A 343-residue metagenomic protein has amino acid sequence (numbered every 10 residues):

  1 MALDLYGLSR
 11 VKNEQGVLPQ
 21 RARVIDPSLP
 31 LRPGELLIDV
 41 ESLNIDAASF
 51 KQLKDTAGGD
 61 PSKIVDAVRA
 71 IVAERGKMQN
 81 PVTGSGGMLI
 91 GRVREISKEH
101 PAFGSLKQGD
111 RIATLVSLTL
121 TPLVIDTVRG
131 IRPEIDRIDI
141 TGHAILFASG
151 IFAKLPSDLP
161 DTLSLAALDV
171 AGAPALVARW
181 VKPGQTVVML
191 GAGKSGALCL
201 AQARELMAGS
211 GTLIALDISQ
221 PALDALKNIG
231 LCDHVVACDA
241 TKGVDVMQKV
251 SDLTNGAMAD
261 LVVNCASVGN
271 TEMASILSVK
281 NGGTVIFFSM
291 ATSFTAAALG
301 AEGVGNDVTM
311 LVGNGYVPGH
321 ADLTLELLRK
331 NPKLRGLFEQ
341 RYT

Functional and structural regions predicted by a protein language model:
L29-N44, T56-L118: Glycine-rich beta-strand-centered segment in the early N-terminal region that forms part of a ligand/cofactor-binding
G87, I112-G184: NAD(P)H dinucleotide-binding glycine-rich loop of Rossmann-like/cofactor-binding domains, especially the beta1-alpha1
D110-A113, V187, V285: Generic structural signal for buried aliphatic residues
S157-A237: Mid-domain Rossmann-like dinucleotide-binding core that forms the NAD(H)/NADP(H) cofactor-binding site
V177-P183, T254-G256, L277: Glycine-rich helix-loop-beta junction characteristic of Rossmann-like nucleotide cofactor-binding loops
G243-A257: Short amphipathic alpha-helix with an adjacent loop that forms part of the alpha/beta core around
G256, E326-T343: C-terminal capping/lid region of NAD(P)-dependent oxidoreductase domains
A266-N331: Glycine-rich phosphate-binding loop and adjacent beta-alpha segment of Rossmann(oid) nucleotide-cofactor-binding
